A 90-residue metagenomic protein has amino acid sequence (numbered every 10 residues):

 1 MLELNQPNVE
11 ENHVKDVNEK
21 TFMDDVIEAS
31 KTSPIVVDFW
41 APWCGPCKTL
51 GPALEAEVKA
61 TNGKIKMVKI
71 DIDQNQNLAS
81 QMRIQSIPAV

Functional and structural regions predicted by a protein language model:
M1-K64, D73-A89: Proteins that catalyze or organize thiol-disulfide redox chemistry and the adjacent proteostasis machinery handling
I70: Cofactor-binding loops of NAD(P)H-dependent oxidoreductases, dominated by short-chain dehydrogenase/reductases
